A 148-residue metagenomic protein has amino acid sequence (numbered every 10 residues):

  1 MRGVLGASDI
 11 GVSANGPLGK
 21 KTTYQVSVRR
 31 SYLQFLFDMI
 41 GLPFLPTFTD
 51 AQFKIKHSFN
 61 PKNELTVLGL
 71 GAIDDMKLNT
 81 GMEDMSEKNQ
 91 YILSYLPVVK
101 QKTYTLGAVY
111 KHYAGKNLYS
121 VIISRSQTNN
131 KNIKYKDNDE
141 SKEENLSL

Functional and structural regions predicted by a protein language model:
M1-G11, L45: Solvent-exposed loop/turn segments connecting transmembrane beta-strands in outer-membrane beta-barrel proteins
L5-D9, L18-G19, H112-K116: A generic beta-sheet turn/junction motif
L5-G6, R29, L70, I122-S124: Structured loops at beta-to-helix junctions and adjacent beta-edge loops in soluble globular domains
S8-I10, D50-A51, T103-L106: Short alpha-helical segments and helix-capping/turn motifs at coil-helix boundaries
D9-G11, Y32, L118: Structural motif
V12-G16, F53-H57, A108-H112, L148: Residues on the lipid-exposed face of transmembrane beta-strands in outer-membrane beta-barrel proteins
P17-V99: Periplasmic-side early beta-strands and strand-to-turn transitions of outer-membrane beta-barrels
E64-Y113, Y119, R125-S147: Flexible loop and strand-edge segments within Gram-negative outer membrane beta-barrel domains
